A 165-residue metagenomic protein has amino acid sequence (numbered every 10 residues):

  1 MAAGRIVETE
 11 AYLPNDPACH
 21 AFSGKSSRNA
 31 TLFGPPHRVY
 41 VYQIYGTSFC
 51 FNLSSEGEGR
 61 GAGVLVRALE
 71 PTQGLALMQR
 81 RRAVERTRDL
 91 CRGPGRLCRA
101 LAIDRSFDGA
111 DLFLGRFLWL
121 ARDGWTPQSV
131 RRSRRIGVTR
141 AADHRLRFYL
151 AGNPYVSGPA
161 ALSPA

Functional and structural regions predicted by a protein language model:
M1-A165: Conserved, well-structured core segments that form or line functional sites
